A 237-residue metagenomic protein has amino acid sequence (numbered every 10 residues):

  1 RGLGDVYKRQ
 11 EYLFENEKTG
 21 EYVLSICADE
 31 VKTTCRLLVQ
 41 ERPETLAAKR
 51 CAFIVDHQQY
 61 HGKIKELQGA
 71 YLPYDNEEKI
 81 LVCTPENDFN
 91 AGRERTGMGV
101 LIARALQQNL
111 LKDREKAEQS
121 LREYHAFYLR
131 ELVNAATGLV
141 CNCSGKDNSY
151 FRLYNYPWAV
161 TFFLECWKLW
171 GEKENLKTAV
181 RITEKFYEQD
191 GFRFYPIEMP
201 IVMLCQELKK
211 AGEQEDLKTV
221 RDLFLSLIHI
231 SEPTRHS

Functional and structural regions predicted by a protein language model:
G2-Y7, H229-T234: Short, small-residue-biased leader/transition segments that mark boundaries at the very start of proteins
K8-L46: Extended acidic/polar, glycine-enriched regions that form or flank non-catalytic beta-rich accessory modules
E11-I26, T96-D147, L153: Structured core of small recognition/catalytic domains
Y22-L24, F162, I182, L223: A general structural detector for well-ordered alpha-helical segments in enzyme core domains, enriched
V31-A126: An acidic-aromatic substrate-binding cleft motif
E77-R95, C141-Y156, T183-E198, S231 (+1 more regions): Solvent-exposed loop and edge beta-strand segments that line ligand/cofactor-binding and catalytic clefts
R95-R114, W158-E172, E188-Q189, E198-L217: Well-ordered alpha-helical scaffold segments within catalytic/enzyme domains
K112-E131, W170-Q189, G212-S231: Extended, well-ordered alpha-helical scaffold segments
